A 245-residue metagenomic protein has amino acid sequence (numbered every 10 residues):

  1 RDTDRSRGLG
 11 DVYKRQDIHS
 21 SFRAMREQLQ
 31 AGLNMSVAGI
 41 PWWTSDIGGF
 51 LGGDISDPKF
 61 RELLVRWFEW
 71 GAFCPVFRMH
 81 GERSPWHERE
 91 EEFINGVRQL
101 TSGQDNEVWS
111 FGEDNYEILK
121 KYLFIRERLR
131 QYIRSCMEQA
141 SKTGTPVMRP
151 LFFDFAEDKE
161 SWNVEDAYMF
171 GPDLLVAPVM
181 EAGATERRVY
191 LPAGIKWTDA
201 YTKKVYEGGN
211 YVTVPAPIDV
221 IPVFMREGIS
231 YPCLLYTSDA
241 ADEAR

Functional and structural regions predicted by a protein language model:
D2, D17-F22, G53, Y122: Alpha-helix N-cap/helix-initiation motif
D2-Y13, Y236-R245: Single conserved hydrophobic/aromatic residue that forms the stacking wall/gate of nucleotide- or nucleobase-binding
G10, F50-L51: Gly/Ser/Thr-rich beta-alpha loop segments that engage phosphate groups in nucleotides
K14-N34: Acidic, His- and aromatic-enriched active-site or binding-groove loops in soluble protein domains that engage sugars
R26, Q30, D46-G48, V65: Amphipathic, non-transmembrane alpha-helical secondary structure
M35-S45, G52-S238, R245: Catalytic core of carbohydrate-active enzymes
